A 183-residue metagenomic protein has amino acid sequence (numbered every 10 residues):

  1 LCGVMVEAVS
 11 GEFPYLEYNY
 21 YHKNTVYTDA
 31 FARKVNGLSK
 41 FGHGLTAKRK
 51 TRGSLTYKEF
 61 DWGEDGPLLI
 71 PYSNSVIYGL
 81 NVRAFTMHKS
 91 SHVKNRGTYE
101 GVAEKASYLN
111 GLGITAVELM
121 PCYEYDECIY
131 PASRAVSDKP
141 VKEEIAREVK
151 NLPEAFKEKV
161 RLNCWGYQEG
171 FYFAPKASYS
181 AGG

Functional and structural regions predicted by a protein language model:
L1-G79, M87-V93: The feature marks proteins involved in alpha-glucan
V4, T115-V117, C128-I129: A broadly tuned "polar low-complexity/structure-edge" signature
Y18-N24, A30, K34, G44 (+11 more regions): Generic signature of intrinsically disordered, low-complexity segments enriched in small/polar residues
S54-M120, E124, V149-K150, N163-F171: An acidic-aromatic substrate-binding cleft motif
S91-K94, T98, I129-G183: Aromatic- and acidic-residue-enriched carbohydrate-binding clefts of CAZyme catalytic domains
